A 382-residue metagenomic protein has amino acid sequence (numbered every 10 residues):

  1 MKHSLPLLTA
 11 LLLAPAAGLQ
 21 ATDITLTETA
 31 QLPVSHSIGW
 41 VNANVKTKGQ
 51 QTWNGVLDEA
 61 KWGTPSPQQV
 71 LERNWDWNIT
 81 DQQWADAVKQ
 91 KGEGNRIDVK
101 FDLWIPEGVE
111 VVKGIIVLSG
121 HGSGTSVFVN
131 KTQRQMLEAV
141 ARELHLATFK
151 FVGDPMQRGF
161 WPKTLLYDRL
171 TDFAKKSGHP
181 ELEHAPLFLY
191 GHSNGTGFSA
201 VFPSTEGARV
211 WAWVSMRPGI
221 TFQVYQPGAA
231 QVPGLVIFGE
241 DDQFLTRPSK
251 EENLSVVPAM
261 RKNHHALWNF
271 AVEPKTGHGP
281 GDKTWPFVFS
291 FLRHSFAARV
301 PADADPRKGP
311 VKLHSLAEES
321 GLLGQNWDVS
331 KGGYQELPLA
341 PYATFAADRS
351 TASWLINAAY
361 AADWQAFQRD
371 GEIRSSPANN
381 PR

Functional and structural regions predicted by a protein language model:
P6-A16: Bacterial N-terminal signal peptides
A21-G114, Y190-F202, V210, I220 (+1 more regions): A domain-start/cap signature at the N-terminus of enzymes
G108-V111, R158-G197, S204-G207: Gly/Ser-rich "nucleophile elbow"/oxyanion-hole loop immediately N-terminal to the catalytic nucleophile in hydrolases
V112-G122: Short beta-strand element of the alpha/beta-hydrolase
S126-L137, G153: The serine-hydrolase catalytic nucleophile loop
R142-Q157: Conserved alpha/beta-hydrolase
W211-F289: The feature captures the conserved acid-bearing segment of alpha/beta-hydrolase catalytic domains
H265-A266, P274-R382: Alpha/beta-hydrolase-fold serine-hydrolase catalytic core, especially in secreted/extracellular enzymes
